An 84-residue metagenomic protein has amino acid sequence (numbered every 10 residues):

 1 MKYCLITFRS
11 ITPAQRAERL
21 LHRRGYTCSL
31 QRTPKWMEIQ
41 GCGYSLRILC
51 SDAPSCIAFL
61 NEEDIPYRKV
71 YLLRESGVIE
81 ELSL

Functional and structural regions predicted by a protein language model:
K2-L5, R9-T12, L20-H22, T27-P54: Amphipathic, hydrophobic secondary-structure cores in small proteins
C50-L84: C-terminal structural segments of small proteins and small subunits
